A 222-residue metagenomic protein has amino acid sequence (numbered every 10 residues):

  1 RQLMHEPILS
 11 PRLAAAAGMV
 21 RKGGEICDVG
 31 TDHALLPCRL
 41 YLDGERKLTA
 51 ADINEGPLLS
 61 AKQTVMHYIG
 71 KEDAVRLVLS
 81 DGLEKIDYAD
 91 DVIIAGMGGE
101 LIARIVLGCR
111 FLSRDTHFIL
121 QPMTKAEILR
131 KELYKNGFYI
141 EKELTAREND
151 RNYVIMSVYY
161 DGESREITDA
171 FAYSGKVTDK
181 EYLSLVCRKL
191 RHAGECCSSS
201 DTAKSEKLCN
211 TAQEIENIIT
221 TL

Functional and structural regions predicted by a protein language model:
L3-G23, C38-R39: S-adenosyl-L-methionine
H5-P11, K85, D90, E100-L222: Class I S-adenosyl-L-methionine
G23-D32: Conserved class I S-adenosyl-L-methionine
E25, D90-V92: Structural motif
H33-R46: Conserved SAM-binding loop of SAM-dependent methyltransferases across substrates and taxa, primarily the Class I
K47-D52: Conserved SAM-binding motif I beta-strand of class I
N54-G56: Conserved SAM/SAH-binding beta-strand->alpha-helix loop
L59-D87: S-adenosyl-L-methionine
